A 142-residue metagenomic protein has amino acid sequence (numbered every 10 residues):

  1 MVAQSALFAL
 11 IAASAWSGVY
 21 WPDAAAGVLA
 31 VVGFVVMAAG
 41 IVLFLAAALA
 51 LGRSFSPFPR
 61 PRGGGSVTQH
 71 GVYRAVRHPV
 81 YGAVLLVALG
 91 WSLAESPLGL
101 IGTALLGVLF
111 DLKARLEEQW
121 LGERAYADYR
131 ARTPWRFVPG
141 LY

Functional and structural regions predicted by a protein language model:
M1-Q69, L86-Y142: Membrane-anchoring alpha-helices and their flanking helix-loop junctions
Q69-G82: Histidine-centered phosphotransfer motif of kinases
